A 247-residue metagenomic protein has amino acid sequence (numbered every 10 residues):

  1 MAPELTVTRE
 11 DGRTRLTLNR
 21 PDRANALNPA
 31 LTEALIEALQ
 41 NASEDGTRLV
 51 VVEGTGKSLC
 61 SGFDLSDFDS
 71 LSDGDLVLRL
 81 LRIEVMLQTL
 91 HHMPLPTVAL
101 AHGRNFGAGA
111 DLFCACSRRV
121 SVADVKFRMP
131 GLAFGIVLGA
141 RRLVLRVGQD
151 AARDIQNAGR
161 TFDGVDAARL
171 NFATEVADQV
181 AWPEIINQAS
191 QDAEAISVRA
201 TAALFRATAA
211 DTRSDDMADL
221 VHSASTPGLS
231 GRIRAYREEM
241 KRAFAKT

Functional and structural regions predicted by a protein language model:
M1-T55, T247: Conserved CoA-thioester-binding segment of acyl-CoA-metabolizing enzymes
L16, V52, L112-C114, A167 (+1 more regions): Hydrophobic/aromatic residues within transmembrane alpha-helices of multi-pass small-molecule transporters
G54-M86, N105: Glycine- (often His-adjacent) and acidic-residue-rich active-site loop that binds/positions the CoA thioester
M86, L90, F106-Q156, I185-A189: CoA-thioester-processing core
L95-G103, D124: A short, small-residue-rich loop immediately preceding and capping a beta-strand
V120-V125, A173-A218, F244-T247: C-terminal long alpha-helix characteristic of the crotonase
G159-D166: Acidic, divalent-metal-coordinating active-site segment for phosphoryl/phosphodiester hydrolysis, typified by short
I233-T247: Terminal low-complexity tails and localization/encapsulation signals of metabolic enzymes
